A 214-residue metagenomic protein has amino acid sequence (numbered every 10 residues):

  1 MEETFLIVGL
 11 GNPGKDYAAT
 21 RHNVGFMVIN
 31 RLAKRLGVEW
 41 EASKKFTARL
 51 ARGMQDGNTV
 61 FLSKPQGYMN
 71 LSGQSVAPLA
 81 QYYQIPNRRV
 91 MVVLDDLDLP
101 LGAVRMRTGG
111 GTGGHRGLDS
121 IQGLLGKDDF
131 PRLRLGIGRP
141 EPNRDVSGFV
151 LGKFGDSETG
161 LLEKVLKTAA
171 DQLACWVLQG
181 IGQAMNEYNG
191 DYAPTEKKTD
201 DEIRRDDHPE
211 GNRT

Functional and structural regions predicted by a protein language model:
M1-G109, L118-L133, P140-D145, G152 (+2 more regions): Nucleotide and nucleotide-moiety/phosphate-recognizing core
T112: Conserved TIR/SEFIR loop-to-helix hotspot centered on a Trp-containing motif with a nearby acidic residue
H115: Glycine-rich phosphate-binding loop at the start of an alpha helix
